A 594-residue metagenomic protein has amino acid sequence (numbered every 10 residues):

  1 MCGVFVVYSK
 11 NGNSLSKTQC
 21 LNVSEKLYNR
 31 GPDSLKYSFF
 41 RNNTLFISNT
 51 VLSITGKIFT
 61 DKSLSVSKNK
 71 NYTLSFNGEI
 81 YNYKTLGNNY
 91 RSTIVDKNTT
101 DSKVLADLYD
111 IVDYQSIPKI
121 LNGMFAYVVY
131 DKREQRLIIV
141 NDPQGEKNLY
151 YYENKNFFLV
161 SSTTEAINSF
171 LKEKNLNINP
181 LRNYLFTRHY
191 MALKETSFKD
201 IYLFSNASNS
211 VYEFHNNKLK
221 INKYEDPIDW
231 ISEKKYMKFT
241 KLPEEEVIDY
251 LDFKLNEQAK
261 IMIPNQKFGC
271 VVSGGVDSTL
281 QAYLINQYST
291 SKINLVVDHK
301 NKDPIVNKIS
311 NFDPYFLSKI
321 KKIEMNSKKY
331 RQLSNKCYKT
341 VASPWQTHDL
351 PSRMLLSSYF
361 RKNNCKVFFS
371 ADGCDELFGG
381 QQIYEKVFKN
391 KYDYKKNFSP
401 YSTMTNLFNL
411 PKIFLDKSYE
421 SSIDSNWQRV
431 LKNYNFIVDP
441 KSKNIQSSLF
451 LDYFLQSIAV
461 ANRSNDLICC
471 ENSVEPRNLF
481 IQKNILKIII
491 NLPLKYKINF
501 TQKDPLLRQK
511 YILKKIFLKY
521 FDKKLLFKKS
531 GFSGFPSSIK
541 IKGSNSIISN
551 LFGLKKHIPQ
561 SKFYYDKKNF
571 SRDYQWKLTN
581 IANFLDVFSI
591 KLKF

Functional and structural regions predicted by a protein language model:
M1-K336, T340, R353: Cysteine-centered catalytic environments shared across enzyme families
Y8-L15, R133-L149, E153-N156, F214-N216 (+4 more regions): ATP-dependent adenylate-handling active sites, centered on carboxylate activation for C-N bond formation
S48-F59, Y127, P143, Y453-L467 (+2 more regions): Short Ser/Thr-interspersed hydrophobic loop/turn segments at strand-loop and sheet-helix junctions that line or gate
T93-D101, K174-I178, W345-L350, D439-D452 (+4 more regions): Structural motif
D101-L105, N122-M124, I178, D349-M354 (+5 more regions): Conserved glycosyltransferase catalytic-site signature
A106-D110, P180-Y190, L451-R463, D573-K591: Short, hydrophobic/amphipathic alpha-helical patches that form generic packing surfaces within helical domains
M325-S334, S457-S464, G553-Y565: Active-site-adjacent bridging/hinge elements
F521-W576: PAPS-dependent sulfotransferase catalytic core
